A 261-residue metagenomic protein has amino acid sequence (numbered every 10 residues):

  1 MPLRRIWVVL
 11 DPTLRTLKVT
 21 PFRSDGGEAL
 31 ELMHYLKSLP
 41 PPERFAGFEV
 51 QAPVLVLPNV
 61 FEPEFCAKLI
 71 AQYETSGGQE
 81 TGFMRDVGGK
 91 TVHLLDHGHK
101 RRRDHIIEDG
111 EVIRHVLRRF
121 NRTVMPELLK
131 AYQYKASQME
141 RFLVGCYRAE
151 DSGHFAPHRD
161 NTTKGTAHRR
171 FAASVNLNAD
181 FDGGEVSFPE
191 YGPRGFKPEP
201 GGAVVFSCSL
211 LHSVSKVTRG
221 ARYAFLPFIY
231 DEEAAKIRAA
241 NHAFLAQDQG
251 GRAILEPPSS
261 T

Functional and structural regions predicted by a protein language model:
M1-P2: Short, internal strand/loop/helix patches that form the active-site neighborhood or redox-interaction surface
R5-D25: Short, glycine-anchored, charge-dense loop/turn motifs used at functional sites
P12, D25-A203, S209-T261: Fe(II)/2-oxoglutarate oxygenase catalytic core
